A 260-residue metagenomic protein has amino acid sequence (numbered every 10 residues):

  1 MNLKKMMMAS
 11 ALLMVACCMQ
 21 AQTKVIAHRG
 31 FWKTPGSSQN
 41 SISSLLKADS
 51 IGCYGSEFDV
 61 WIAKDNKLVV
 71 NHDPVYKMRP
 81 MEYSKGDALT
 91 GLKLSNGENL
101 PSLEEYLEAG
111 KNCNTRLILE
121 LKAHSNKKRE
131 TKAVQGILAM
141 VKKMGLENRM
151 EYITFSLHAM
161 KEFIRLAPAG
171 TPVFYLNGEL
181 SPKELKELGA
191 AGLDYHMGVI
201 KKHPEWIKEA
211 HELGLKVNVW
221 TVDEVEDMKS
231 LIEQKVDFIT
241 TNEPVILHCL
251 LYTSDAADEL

Functional and structural regions predicted by a protein language model:
M1-T23: Bacterial Sec-dependent N-terminal signal peptides
A21-S254: Phosphate-group recognition and catalysis centered on beta-loop-alpha active-site segments
D255-L260: A short, hydrophobic C-terminal helix/tail in secreted or cell-surface proteins
